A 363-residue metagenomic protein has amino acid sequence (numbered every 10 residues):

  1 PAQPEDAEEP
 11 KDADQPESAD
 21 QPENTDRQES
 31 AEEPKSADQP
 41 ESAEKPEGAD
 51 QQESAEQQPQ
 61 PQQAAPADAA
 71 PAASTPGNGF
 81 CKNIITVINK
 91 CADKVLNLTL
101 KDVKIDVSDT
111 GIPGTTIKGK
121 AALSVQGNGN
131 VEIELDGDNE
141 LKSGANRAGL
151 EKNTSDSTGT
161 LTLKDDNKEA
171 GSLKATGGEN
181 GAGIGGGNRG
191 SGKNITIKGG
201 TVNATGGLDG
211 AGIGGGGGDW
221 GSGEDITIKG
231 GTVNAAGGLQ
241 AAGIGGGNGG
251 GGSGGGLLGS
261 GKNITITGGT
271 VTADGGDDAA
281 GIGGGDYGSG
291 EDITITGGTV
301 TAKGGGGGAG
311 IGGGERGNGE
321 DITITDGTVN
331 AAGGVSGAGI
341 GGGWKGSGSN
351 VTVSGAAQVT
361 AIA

Functional and structural regions predicted by a protein language model:
P1-E17, D26, E41, E47 (+1 more regions): A composition-driven surface/loop motif
